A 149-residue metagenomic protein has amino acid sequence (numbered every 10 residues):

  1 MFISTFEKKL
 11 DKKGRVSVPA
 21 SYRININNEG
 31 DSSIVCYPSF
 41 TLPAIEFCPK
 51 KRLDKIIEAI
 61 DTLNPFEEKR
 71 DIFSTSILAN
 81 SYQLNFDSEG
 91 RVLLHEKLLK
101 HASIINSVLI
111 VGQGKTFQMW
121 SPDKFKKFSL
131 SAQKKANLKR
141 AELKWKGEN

Functional and structural regions predicted by a protein language model:
M1-K8, K12-R15, S21-L84, S88-E89 (+1 more regions): Flexible "stalk/tail and boundary" regions
